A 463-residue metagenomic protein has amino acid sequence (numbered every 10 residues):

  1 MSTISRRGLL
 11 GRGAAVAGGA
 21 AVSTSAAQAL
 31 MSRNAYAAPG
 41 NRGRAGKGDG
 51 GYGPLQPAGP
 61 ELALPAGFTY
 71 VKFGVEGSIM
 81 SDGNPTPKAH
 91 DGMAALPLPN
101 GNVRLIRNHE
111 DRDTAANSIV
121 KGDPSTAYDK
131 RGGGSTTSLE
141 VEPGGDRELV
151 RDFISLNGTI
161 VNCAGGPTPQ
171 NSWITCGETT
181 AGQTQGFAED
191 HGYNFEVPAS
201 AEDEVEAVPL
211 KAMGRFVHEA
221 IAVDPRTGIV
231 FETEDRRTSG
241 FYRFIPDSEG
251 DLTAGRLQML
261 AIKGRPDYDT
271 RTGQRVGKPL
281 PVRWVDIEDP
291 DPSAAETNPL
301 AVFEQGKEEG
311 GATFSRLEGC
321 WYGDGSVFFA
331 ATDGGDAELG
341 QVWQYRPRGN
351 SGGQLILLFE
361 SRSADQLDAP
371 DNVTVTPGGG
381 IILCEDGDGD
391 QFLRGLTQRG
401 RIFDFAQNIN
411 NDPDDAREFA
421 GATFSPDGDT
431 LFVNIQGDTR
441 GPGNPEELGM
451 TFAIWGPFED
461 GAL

Functional and structural regions predicted by a protein language model:
M1-A17: N-terminal secretory signal peptides and thylakoid transit peptides that target proteins across membranes
R12, V16-E318, Y322-L463: Conserved small-residue
